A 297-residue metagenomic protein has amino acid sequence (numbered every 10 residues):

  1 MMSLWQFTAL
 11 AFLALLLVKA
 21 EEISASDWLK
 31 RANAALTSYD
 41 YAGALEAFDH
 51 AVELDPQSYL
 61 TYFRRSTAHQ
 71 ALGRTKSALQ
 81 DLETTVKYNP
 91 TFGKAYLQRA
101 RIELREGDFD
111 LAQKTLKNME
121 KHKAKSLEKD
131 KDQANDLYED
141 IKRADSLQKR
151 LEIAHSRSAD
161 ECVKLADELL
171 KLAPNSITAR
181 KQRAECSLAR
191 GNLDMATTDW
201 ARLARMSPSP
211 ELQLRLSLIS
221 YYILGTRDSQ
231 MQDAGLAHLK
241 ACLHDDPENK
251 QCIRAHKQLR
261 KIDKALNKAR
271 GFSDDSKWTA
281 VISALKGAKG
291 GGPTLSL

Functional and structural regions predicted by a protein language model:
S24, S58, F92, F109 (+5 more regions): Residue-level recognition of tetratricopeptide repeat
S24-L54, S146-A173, Q182, A265-T294: Alpha-helical segment of the N-proximal tetratricopeptide repeat
T37, A71, R105, D140 (+7 more regions): Register position in tetratricopeptide repeats
A51, T84-T85, M119-H122, E168-L169 (+3 more regions): Canonical positions in the second alpha-helix
L54, Y88, H122-S126, L172 (+3 more regions): Structural marker of alpha-solenoid helical repeat scaffolds
R64, Q98, D130-Q133, L137 (+3 more regions): Canonical tetratricopeptide repeat
